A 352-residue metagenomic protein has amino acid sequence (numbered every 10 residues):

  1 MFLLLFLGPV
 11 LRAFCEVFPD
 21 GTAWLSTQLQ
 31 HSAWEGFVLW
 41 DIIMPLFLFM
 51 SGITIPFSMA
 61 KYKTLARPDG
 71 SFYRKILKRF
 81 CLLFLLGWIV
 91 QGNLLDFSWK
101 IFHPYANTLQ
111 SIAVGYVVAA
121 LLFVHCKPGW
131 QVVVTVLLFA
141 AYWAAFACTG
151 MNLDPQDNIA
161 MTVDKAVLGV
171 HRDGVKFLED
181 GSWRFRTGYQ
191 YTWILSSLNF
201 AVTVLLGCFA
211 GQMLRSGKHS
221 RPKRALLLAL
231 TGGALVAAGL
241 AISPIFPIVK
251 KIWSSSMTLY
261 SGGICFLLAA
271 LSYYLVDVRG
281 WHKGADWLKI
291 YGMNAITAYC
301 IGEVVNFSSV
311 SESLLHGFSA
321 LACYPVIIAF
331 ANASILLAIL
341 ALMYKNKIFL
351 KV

Functional and structural regions predicted by a protein language model:
M1, A225-A237, S255, D277-G302 (+1 more regions): Functional transmembrane helices that form membrane-embedded active or gating regions
M1-T64, P68, F72, A295 (+3 more regions): N-terminal signal-anchor module of multipass membrane proteins
L5-P9, F84-N93, F139-C148, G233-S243 (+1 more regions): Aromatic-anchored segments of alpha-helical transmembrane domains
F37, Y189-F200, V249-G262, F266 (+2 more regions): Membrane-interface transmembrane-helix boundary segments in multi-pass integral membrane proteins
L39, I43-M50, Y105-V117, L198-L206 (+3 more regions): Membrane-embedded alpha-helical segments of multi-pass membrane proteins, especially the transmembrane helices
M44-L46, K61-Q91, L95, K100-A119 (+6 more regions): Transmembrane alpha-helical segments and their boundary/interface "anchor" motifs in multi-pass integral membrane
P128-V202: Long hydrophobic alpha-helical segments that form multi-pass transmembrane helix bundles in integral membrane proteins
G188-L235: A conserved active-site cap/scaffold subdomain adjacent to cofactor or substrate pockets
